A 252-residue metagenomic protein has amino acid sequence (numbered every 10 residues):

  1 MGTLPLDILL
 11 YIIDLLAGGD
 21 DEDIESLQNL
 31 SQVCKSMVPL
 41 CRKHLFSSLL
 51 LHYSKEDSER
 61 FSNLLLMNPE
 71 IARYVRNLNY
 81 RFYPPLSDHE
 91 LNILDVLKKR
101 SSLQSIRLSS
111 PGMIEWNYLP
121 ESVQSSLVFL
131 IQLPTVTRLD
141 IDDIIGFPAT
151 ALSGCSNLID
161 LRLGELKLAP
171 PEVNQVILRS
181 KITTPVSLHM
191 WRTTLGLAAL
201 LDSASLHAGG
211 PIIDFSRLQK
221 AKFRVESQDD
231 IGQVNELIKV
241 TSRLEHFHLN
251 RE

Functional and structural regions predicted by a protein language model:
G2-N92, E115-Y118: Hydrophobic regular-secondary-structure patch
Y11, L244-H248: C-terminal capping region of solenoid repeat domains
D14, G18, P39, G164-K167 (+3 more regions): Positions within ordered alpha-helical repeat solenoids
S47, Y74-R76, V186, R217 (+1 more regions): A generic secondary-structure signal marking the coil-to-beta-strand transition
K55-N63, Y83-R243: Leucine-rich repeat
L108, L249-R251: A generic structural motif
